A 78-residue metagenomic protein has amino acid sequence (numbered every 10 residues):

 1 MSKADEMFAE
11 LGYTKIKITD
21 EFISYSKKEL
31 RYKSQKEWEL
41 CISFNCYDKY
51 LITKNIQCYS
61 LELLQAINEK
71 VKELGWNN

Functional and structural regions predicted by a protein language model:
M1-I16: Amphipathic alpha-helical segments
A4-M7, T53-N78: Ampiphathic alpha-helical segments that act as solvent-exposed interaction surfaces
K17-Q65: Acidic, low-complexity, intrinsically disordered interaction modules
